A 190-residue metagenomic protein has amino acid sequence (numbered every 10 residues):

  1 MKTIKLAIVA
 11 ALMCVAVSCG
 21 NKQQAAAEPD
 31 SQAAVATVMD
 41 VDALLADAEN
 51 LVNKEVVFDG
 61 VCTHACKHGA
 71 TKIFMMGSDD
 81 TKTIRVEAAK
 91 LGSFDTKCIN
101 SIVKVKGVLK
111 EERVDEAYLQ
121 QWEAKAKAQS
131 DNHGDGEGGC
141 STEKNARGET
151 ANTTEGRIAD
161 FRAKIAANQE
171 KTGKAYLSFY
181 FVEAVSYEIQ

Functional and structural regions predicted by a protein language model:
M1-V17: Sec-dependent bacterial lipoprotein signal peptides
C19-Q190: OB-fold and OB-like single-stranded nucleic-acid-recognition modules and their adjacent interaction interfaces
